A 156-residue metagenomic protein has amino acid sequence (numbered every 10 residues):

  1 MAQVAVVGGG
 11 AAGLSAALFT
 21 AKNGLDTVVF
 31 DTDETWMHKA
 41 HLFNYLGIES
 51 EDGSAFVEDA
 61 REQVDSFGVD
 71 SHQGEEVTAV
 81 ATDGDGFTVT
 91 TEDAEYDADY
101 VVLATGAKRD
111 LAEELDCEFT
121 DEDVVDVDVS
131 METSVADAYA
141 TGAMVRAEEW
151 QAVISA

Functional and structural regions predicted by a protein language model:
M1-V28, V129-A156: Rossmann-like dinucleotide/flavin-binding elements
A2-E58, E62: Beta1-alpha1 glycine-rich phosphate/pyrophosphate-binding loop at the start of Rossmann-like nucleotide-binding domains
A5-V7, E95-A107: Short hydrophobic core segments
V28, D70-H72: General small-molecule cofactor/ligand-binding pocket signal
Q73-G86: A conserved short coil-to-beta-strand element within the FAD-binding core of flavoproteins
E76-V77, T90-A94: A structured beta-alpha segment of the ubiquitous adenosine-cofactor-binding alpha/beta core
D85-F87, S155-A156: Short, electropositive alpha-helical surface patch
L103, A107-E148: FAD-site-proximal beta/loop scaffold in flavoenzymes
